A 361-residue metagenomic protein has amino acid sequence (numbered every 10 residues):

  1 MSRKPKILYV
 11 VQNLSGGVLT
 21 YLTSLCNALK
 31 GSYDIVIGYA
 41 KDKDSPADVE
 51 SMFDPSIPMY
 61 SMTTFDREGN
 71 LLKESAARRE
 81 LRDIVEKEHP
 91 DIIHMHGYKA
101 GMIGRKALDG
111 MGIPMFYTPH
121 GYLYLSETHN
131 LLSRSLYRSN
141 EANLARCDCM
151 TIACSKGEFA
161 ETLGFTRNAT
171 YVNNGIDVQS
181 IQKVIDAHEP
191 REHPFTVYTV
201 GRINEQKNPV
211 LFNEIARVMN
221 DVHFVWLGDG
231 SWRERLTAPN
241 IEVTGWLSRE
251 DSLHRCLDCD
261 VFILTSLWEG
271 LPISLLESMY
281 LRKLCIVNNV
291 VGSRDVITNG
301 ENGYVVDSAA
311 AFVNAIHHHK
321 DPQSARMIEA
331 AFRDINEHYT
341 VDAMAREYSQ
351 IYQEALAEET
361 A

Functional and structural regions predicted by a protein language model:
L8-V10, P190-K207, N213-R217, V225: Conserved donor-binding/catalytic core segment of Leloir-type glycosyltransferases
Y9-L22, C26-K73, E161-L163, G230-W232: N-terminal strand-loop element at the rim of the active site of nucleotide-sugar-dependent glycosyltransferases
S75-R79, P114, Y124-N143: Nucleotide-sugar donor phosphate/pyrophosphate-binding loop at the beta->alpha transition of glycosyltransferases
M95-G101, P119: Short His-centered aromatic/hydrophobic patch
A142-V184: Donor nucleotide-sugar binding/catalytic pocket of nucleotide-sugar-dependent glycosyltransferases
L267: Aromatic "clamp/platform" in nucleotide-sugar-dependent glycosyltransferases that forms part of the donor/acceptor
L284-V287: Short hydrophobic beta-strand element within catalytic cores of glycosyltransferases and related nucleotide-activated
T298-A310, H317-P322: Conserved acidic donor-binding segment of nucleotide-sugar-dependent glycosyltransferases
